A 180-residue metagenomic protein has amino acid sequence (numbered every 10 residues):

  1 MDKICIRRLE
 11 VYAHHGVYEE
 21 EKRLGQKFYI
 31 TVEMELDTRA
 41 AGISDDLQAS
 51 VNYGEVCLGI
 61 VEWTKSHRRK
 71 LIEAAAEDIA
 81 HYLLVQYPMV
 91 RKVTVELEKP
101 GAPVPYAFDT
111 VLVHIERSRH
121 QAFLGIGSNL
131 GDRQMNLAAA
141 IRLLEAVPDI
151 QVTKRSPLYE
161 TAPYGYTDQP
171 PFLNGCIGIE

Functional and structural regions predicted by a protein language model:
M1-A122, S128: N-terminal, polar/charged subdomain of small-to-medium soluble alpha/beta proteins
K65, K70, R91, G101-P103 (+1 more regions): Core catalytic alpha/beta fold that binds nucleotide/phospho-ligands
